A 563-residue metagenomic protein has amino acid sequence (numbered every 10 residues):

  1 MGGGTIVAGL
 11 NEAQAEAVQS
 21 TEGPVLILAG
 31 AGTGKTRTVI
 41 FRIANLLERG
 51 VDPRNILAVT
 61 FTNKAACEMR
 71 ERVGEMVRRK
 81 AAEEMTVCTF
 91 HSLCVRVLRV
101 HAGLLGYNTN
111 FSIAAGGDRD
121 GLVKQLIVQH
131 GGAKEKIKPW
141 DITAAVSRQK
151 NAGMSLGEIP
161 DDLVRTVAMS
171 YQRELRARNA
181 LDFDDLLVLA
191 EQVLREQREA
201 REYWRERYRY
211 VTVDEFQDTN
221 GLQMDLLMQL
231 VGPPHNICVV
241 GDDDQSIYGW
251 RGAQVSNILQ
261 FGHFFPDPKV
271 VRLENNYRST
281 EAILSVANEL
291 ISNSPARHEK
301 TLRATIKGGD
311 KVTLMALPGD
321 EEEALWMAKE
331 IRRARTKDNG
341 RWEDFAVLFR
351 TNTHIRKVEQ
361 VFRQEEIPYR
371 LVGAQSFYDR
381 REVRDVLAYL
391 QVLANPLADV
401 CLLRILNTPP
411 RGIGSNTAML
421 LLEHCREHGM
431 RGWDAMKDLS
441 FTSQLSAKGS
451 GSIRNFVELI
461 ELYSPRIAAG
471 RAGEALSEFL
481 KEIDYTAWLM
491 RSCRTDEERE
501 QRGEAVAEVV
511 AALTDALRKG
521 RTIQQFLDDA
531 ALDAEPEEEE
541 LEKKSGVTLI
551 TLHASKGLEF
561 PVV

Functional and structural regions predicted by a protein language model:
G2-T5, E22-V25, A44-Y210, H235 (+12 more regions): A basic/glycine-biased coupling hinge at the interface between accessory DNA-binding modules
I6-E22, L222: N-terminal pre-P-loop "Q-motif" helix
I27, A31-V39, A102, P266-K269 (+3 more regions): Helicase P-loop NTPase motor core
T33, V213, Q217-A296, K300-T305 (+3 more regions): Conserved helicase motor core of SF1/SF2 NTP-dependent helicases
T36-A44, M69-R70, Q223-M224, M327: Motif I (Walker A/P-loop) of helicase-class P-loop NTPases
L93-H101, D244-G249, R278-S279, L371-A394 (+1 more regions): Short alpha-helix plus adjacent loop in nuclease-associated cores
G157, R341, N352-I367, R380 (+1 more regions): Conserved helicase C-terminal RecA-like lobe
V211-V213, T551: Walker B beta-strand of ABC/ABC-like P-loop ATPase nucleotide-binding domains, specifically the conserved hydrophobic
